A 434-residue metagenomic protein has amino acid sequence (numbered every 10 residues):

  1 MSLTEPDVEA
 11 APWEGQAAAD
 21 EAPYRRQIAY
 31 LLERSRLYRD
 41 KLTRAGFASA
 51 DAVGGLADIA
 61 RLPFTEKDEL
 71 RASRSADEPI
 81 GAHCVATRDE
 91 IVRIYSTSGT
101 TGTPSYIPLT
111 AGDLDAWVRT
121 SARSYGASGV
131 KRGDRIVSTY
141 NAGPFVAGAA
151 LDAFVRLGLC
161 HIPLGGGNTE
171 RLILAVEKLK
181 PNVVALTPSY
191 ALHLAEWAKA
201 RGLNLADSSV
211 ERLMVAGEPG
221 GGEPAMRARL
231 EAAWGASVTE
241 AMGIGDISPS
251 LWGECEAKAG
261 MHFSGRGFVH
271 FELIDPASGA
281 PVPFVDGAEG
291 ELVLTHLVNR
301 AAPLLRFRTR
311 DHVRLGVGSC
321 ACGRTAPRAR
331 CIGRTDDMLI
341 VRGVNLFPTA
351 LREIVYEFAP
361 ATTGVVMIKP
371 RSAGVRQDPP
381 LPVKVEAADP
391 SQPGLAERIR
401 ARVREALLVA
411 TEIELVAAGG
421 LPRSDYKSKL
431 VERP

Functional and structural regions predicted by a protein language model:
M1-S96, G102-R119, G126-A127, R227 (+4 more regions): Nucleotide 5′-phosphate-binding alpha/beta core
S2-Y30, L157-P434: Active-site glycine/GP-rich loop and adjacent strand/helix microenvironment that borders small-molecule binding pockets
I91, L114, N141-G143, S189: Short glycine-enriched loops at secondary-structure junctions
G99-Y106, R132, V155-R156: Gly-rich Lys/Arg/Thr-decorated short loops/hinges at beta-loop-alpha junctions or inter-strand turns that position
V118-R135, T169-P181: Conserved ATP-dependent adenylate/AMP-binding module captured primarily in the ANL superfamily
Y125-H161: Conserved AMP-binding loop of ANL adenylate-forming enzymes
